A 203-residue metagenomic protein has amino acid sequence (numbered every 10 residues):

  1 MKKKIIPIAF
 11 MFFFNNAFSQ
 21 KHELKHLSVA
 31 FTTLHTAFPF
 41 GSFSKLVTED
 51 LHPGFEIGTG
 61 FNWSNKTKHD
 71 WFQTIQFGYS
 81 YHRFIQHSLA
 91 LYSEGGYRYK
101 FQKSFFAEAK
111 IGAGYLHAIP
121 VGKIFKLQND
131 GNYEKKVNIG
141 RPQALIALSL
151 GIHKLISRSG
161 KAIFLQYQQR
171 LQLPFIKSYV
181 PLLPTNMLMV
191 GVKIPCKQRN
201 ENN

Functional and structural regions predicted by a protein language model:
M1-L24, K197-N203: Cleavable N-terminal export/targeting peptides
A9, K21, E49, N65 (+5 more regions): Generic marker of residues within folded, mature protein domains
Q20-F72, P195, N203: Short glycine/proline- and aromatic-enriched beta-strand/turn motifs that initiate or cap beta-hairpins
E23-K25, E49-F55, W71, H87-L91 (+3 more regions): Residues that define the transmembrane beta-barrel architecture of outer-membrane proteins
T33-A37, Q76-G78, Y167-Q172: Generic short beta-strand segments
F43-V47, W63, Y81-R83, E134-G140 (+1 more regions): Outer-membrane beta-barrel proteins
G58-L127: Gram-negative (and chloroplast) outer-membrane scaffold detector with strong preference for beta-barrel transmembrane
G96-N203: Outer-membrane beta-barrel transmembrane domain signature
